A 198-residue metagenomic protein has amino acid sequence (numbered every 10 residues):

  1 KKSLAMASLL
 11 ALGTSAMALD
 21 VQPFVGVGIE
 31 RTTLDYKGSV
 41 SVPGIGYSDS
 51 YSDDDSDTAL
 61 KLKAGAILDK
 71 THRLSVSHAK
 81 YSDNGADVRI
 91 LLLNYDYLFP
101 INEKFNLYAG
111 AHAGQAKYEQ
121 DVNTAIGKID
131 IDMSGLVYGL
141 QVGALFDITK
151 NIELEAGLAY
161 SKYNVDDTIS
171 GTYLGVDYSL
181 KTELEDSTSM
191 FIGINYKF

Functional and structural regions predicted by a protein language model:
K1-Q22: Cleavable N-terminal export/targeting peptides
M6, H78-K80, L158: A mature extracytoplasmic/lumenal domain signature
L19-T33: Transmembrane beta-strand segments of Gram-negative outer membrane beta-barrel proteins
T33-D54, L74-L91, Q115-S134, N164-E185: Flexible, solvent-exposed loop segments that connect beta-strands
L60-A125, I129-Y138, F146-I148, T188-F198: Gram-negative (and chloroplast) outer-membrane scaffold detector with strong preference for beta-barrel transmembrane
T149-F198: Predominantly the C-terminal beta-signal and adjacent terminal strand-loop region of outer-membrane beta-barrel
